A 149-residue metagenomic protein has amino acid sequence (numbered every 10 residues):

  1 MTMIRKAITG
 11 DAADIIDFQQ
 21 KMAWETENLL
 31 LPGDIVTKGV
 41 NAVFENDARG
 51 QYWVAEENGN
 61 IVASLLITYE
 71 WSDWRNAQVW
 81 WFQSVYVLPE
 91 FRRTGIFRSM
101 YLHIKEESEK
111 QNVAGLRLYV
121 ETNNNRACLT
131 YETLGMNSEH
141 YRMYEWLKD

Functional and structural regions predicted by a protein language model:
T2-I4: Extreme N-terminal starter segment of soluble prokaryotic enzymes
K6-A12, D17-A77, Q83, Y101 (+2 more regions): Acetyl-CoA-dependent GNAT
R75, F97, Y101, R117-Y119: A beta-strand edge to alpha-helix "cap/lid" segment located at domain peripheries
V87, R93-E106, L129, T133: Conserved acetyl-CoA-binding loop-helix of GNAT-fold acetyltransferases
L88, E121: Residue-level recognition of the GNAT/N-acetyltransferase active site
R98, T122-H140, W146: Conserved active-site alpha-helix within GNAT-family acetyltransferase domains
S108-Y119: Conserved GNAT acetyl-CoA-binding A-motif
